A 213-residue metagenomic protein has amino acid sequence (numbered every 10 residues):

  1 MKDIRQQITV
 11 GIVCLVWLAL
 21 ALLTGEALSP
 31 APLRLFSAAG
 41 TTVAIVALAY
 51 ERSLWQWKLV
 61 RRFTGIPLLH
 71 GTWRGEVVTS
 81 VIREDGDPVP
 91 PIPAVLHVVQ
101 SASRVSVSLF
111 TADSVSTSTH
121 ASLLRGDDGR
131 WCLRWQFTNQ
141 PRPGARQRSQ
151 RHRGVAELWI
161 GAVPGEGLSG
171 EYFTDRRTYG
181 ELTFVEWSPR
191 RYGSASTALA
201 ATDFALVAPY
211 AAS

Functional and structural regions predicted by a protein language model:
M1-H70, V78-V81, T183-S213: Amphipathic/hydrophobic helical signal segments and adjacent flexible N-terminal regions that mediate secretion
L35-T42, R62-F63, G71-R74, G86 (+4 more regions): Generic detector of short, locally flexible boundary/turn motifs and exposed helical patches
K58, P90-I92, Q150-V155: Charged, amphipathic alpha-helical segments
G65-V89, L109, L168-T174: Tryptophan-anchored aromatic micro-motifs
H70-R74, V95-H97, S106-S108, C132-R134 (+2 more regions): Beta-strand secondary-structure signal
V77-V81, V98-A102, T111-D113, N139-P141 (+2 more regions): Beta-strand elements of well-folded, non-transmembrane domains
D85-G126: N-terminal glycine/threonine-rich, aromatic-flanked beta-hairpin/loop signature
T117-S213: Cytosol-/stroma-facing membrane-proximal "stalk/adaptor" domains immediately downstream of transmembrane anchors
